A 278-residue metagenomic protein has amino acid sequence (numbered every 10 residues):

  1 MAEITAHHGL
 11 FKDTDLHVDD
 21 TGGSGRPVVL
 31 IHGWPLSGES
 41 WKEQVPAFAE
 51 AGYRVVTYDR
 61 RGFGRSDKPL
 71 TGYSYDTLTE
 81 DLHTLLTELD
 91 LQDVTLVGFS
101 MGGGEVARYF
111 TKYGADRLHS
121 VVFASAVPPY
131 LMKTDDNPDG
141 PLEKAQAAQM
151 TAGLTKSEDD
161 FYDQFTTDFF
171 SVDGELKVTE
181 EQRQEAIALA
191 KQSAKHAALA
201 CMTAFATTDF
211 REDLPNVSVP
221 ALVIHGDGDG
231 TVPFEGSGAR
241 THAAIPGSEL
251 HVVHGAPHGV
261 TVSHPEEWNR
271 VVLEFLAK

Functional and structural regions predicted by a protein language model:
L10-T71, L85: Conserved HGGG/HGGXW glycine-rich cap/lid loop of the alpha/beta-hydrolase fold
H32-W34, V94, G98-S100: Conserved alpha/beta-hydrolase "nucleophile elbow" surrounding the catalytic nucleophile
T77-V94: Conserved acidic catalytic loop of the alpha/beta-hydrolase fold
A107, T111-K112, D116-K156: Flexible "cap/lid" loop of the alpha/beta hydrolase fold
M132-P141, A152-P215: Conserved alpha/beta-hydrolase catalytic His-Asp/Glu region
V217, V223-H225: Short beta-strand/loop motif that positions the catalytic acidic residue of the alpha/beta-hydrolase fold
D227-V232: Acidic catalytic loop of the alpha/beta-hydrolase fold
P246-K278: Catalytic active-site module of serine/aspartate enzymes centered on a nucleophile-bearing elbow/loop
